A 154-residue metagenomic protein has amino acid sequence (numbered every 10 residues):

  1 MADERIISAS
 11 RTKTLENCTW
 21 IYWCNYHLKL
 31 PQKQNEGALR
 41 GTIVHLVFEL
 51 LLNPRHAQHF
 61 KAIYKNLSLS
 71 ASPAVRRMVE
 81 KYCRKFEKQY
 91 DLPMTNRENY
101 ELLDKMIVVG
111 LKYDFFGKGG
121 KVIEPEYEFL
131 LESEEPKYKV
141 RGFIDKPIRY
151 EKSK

Functional and structural regions predicted by a protein language model:
M1-I7, R97-D104, P136: Short, mixed-charge, low-aromatic patches
A2-N17, Y138-R141, K146-P147: An acidic intrinsically disordered interaction segment
I6, R76, E151-S153: Metal-dependent nuclease catalytic regions and adjoining charged, substrate-binding loops involved in nucleic-acid end
A9-A57, Y100-D104, E124-E128: Nuclease catalytic cores
L28-K29, D91, D114, K137: Glycine-centered secondary-structure boundary/capping sites
V47-E128, E132: A non-catalytic, helix-rich entry segment at domain boundaries
E126-K154: Non-catalytic protein-protein interaction segments used by genome-maintenance enzymes to assemble and couple activities
